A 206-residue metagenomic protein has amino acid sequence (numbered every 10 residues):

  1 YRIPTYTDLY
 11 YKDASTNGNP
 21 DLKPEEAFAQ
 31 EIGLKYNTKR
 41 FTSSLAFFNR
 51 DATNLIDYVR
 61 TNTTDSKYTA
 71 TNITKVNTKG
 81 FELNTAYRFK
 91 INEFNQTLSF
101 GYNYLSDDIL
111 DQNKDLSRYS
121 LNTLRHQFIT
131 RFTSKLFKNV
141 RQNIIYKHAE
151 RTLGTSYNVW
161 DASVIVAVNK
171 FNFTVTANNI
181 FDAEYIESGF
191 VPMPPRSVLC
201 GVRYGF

Functional and structural regions predicted by a protein language model:
Y1-P4, Y11, K39-F41, R50-N54 (+4 more regions): Structural signature of outer-membrane beta-barrel domains
Y1-T53, T61-I91, L121-R125, M193-P194: Outer-membrane beta-barrel signature, preferentially recognizing the C-terminal barrel domain of Gram-negative
Y6-D13, P20, L55-T64, I109-S117 (+3 more regions): Outer-membrane beta-barrel translocator domains and adjoining extracellular loop/strand segments of Gram-negative
I32-Y36, L83-Y87, T130-S134, A162-V166 (+2 more regions): Residues on the lipid-exposed face of transmembrane beta-strands in outer-membrane beta-barrel proteins
Y36-F41, I91-N95, K135-N139, V168-N172 (+2 more regions): Strand-connecting loop/turn motifs
S43-L45, Q96-F100, T130, V140-I144 (+3 more regions): Transmembrane beta-strands of outer-membrane beta-barrel proteins
N49-D51, N72-E150: Gram-negative outer-membrane beta-barrel transporters
D51-A52, A162-F206: C-terminal beta-signal and adjacent terminal beta-strands/loops of Gram-negative outer-membrane beta-barrel proteins
